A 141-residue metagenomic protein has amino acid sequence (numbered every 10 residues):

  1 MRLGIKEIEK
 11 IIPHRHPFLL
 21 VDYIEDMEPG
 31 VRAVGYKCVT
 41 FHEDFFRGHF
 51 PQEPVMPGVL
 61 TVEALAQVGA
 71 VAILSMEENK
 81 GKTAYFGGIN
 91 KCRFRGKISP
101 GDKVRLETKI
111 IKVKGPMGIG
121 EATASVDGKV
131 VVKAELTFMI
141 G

Functional and structural regions predicted by a protein language model:
M1-R2, G69-R105, V131-M139: Hydrophobic beta-strand-centered segment that forms part of the acyl-chain substrate-binding groove
I5-R15: Short aromatic-glycine motifs in intrinsically disordered, low-complexity regions
E9, Q52, F94-G96: Beta-strand-rich interaction surfaces with strong enrichment in secreted/lumenal proteins
P13, I98-D102, K109-G141: HotDog/MaoC-like acyl-thioester-processing domains
H16-M56, T61: Catalytic strand-loop segment that frames the active site of acyl-thioester-processing enzymes
F18-L20, V104, G118: Hydrophobic core residues within well-ordered beta-strands of beta-rich domains
D22-E25, N90, R95, K109-I111: Conserved positions in beta-strands of structured domains
I24, M56-N79: Active-site helix/loop of acyl-thioester processing domains in fatty-acid/polyketide metabolism, spanning hotdog-fold
